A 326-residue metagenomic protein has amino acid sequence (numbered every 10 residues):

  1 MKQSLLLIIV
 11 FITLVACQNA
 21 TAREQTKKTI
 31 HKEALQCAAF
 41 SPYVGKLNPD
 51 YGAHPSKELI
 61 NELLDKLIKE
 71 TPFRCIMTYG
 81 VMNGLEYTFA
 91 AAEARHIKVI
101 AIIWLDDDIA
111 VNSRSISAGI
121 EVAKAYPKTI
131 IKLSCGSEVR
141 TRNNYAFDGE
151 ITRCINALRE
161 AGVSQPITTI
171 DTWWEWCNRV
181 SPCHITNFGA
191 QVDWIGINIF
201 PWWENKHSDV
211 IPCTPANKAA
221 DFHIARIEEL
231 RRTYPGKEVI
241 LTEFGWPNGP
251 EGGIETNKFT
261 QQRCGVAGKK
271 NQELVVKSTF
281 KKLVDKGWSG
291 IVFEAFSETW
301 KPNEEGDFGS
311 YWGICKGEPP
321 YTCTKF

Functional and structural regions predicted by a protein language model:
V15-A16: C-terminal motif of bacterial Sec signal peptides marking the signal peptidase cleavage site
Q25-K66, P72-R74: Boundary/entry segment of secreted carbohydrate-active catalytic domains
T26-T29, N48-G52, T256, C264-N271 (+2 more regions): Aromatic-rich peripheral "rim/lid" segments of glycoside hydrolase catalytic domains that contact and position glycan
K27-K32, L64-E70, L85-V99, A118-T129 (+4 more regions): Acidic (Asp/Glu)-rich catalytic clusters
D50-G52, V81, E86-W176: Substrate-binding cleft of extracellular glycoside hydrolase catalytic domains
A101, I131, S137, D171-D221 (+2 more regions): Aromatic- and acid-rich polysaccharide-binding/catalytic face of secreted or lumenal carbohydrate-active enzymes
R159-R179, G236-P247, S289-W300: Aromatic-lined carbohydrate-recognition surfaces of secreted/lumenal glycan-active proteins
I199-S208, T233-Q272, F296-K301: Active-site clefts of carbohydrate-active enzymes
